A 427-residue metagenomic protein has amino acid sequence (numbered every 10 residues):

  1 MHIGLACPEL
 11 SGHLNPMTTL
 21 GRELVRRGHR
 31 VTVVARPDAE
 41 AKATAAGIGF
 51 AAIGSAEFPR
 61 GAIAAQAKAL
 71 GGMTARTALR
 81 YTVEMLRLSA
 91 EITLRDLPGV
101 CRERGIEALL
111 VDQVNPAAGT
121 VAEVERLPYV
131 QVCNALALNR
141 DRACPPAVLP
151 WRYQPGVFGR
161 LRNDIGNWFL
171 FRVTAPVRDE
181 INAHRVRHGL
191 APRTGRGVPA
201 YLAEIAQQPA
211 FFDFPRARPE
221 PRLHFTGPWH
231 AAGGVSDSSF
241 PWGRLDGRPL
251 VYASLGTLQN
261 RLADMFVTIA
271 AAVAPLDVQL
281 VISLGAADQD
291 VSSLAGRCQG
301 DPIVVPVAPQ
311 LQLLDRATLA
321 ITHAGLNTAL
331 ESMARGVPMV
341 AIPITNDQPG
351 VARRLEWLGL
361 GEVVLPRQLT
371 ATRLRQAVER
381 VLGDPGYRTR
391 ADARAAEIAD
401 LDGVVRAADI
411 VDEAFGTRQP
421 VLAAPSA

Functional and structural regions predicted by a protein language model:
M1-A51: N-terminal subdomain of nucleotide-sugar transferases
G21, L109, P306-R354: A donor-sugar binding/catalytic signature common to diverse glycosyltransferases and related nucleotide-sugar
T32-Y81, G159: Conserved nucleotide-sugar phosphate-binding/catalytic loop shared by glycosyltransferases and other
Q66-A118, G159-A200: Conserved nucleotide-sugar donor-binding subdomain of glycosyltransferases
R87-R160, F211-D213: Conserved nucleotide-sugar donor-interacting segment of glycosyltransferase catalytic cores, predominantly GT-B
R104, A371-A427: C-terminal amphipathic helix plus adjacent low-complexity, charged tail appended to glycosyltransferase catalytic
Q208-L319: Donor-nucleotide binding loops and adjacent catalytic segments primarily of GT-B fold Leloir glycosyltransferases
N346-A377, G386-T389: Change "using UDP/GDP/dTDP sugars" to "using nucleotide sugars
